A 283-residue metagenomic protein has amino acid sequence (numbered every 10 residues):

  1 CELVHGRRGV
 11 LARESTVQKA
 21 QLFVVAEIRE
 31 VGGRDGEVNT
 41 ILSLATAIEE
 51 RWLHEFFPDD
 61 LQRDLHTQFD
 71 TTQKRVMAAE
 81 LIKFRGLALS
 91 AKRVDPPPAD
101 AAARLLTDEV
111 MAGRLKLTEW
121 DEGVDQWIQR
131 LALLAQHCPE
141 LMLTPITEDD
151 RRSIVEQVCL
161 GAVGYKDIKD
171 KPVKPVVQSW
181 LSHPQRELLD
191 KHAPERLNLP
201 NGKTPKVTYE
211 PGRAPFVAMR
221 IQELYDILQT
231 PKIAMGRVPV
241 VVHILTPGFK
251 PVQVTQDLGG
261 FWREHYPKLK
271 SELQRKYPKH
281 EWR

Functional and structural regions predicted by a protein language model:
E2, R8-L11, R114-W120, L189-I221: Amphipathic alpha-helical packing elements
H5-R8, A20-R196, M235-R283: Acidic, serine/threonine- and proline-rich low-complexity intrinsically disordered segments
E14-K19, E210-A214, L258: A short, sequence-level motif marking secondary-structure junctions
V17, E30, K203, R213 (+2 more regions): Residues that cap or initiate secondary-structure elements
N39, S43, P215-R220, D226-L228: Phosphate-centric recognition/catalysis
T208, R220, L228-I233, P247: Long C-terminal interaction/binding lobes of large macromolecular proteins
